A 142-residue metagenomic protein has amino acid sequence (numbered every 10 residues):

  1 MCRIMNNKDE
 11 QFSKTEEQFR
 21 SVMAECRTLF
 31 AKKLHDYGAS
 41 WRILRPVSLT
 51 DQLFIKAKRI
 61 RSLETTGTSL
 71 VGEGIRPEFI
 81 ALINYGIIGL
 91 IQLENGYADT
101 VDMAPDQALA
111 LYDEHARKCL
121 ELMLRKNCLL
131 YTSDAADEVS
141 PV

Functional and structural regions predicted by a protein language model:
C2-S48, D106-L130: Extended low-complexity intrinsically disordered regions
L44-R61: A short, structured beta-strand/loop element
L53, F79-L90: Short, structured motif recognition centered on aromatic/hydrophobic residues
K58, S62-T65, I87-N95, E121-L124 (+1 more regions): Charged/polar positions within long, soluble alpha-helices
S62-P77: A cross-kingdom feature marking solvent-exposed beta-strand/loop segments within repeated, beta-rich binding/scaffold
T100-M103: Charged interaction scaffolds used for protein-protein
Y131-E138: Conserved small/polar residues in nucleotide/adenosyl-binding loops
